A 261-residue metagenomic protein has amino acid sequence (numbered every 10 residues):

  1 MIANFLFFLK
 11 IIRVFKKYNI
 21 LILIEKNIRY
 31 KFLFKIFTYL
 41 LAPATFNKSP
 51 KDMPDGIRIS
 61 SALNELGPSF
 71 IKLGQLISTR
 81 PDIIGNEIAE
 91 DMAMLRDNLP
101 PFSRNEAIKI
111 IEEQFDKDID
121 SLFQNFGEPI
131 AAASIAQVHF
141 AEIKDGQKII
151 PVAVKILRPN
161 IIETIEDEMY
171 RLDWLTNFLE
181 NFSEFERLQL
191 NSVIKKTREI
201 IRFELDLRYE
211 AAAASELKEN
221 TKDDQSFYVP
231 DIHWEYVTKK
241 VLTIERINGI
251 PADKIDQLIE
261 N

Functional and structural regions predicted by a protein language model:
M1-Q137, I143, E163-I194, R198: N-terminal accessory/targeting segments that precede structured cores
G74, V138, V154, E210 (+1 more regions): Residue-level signature of catalytic and energy-coupling elements of molecular machines, predominantly ATP/GTP-dependent
N86, M92-P100, E112-E113, E166-D167 (+1 more regions): ATP-dependent phospho-/nucleotidyl transfer catalytic cores
G127-A133, F140-G146, T164, D224 (+2 more regions): Replace "in large, NTP-powered and nucleic-acid-processing enzymes" with "in large, NTP-powered factors and other
F140, I150-L157: Glycine-rich ATP phosphate-binding loop
I150, N160-I165: Conserved ATP-binding/catalytic core of the eukaryotic-like protein kinase fold, especially serine/threonine kinases
L157-I161, V237: An acidic- and aromatic-residue-enriched active-site/binding cleft used to recognize and process polar
